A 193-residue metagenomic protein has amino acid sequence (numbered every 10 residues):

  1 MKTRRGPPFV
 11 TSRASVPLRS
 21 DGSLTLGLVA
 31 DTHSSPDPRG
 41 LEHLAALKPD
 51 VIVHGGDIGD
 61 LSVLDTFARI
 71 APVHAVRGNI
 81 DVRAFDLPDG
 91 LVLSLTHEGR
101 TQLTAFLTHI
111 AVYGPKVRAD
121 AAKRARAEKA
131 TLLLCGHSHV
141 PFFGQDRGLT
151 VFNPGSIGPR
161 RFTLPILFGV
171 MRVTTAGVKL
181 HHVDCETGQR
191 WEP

Functional and structural regions predicted by a protein language model:
M1-I70, D81-Q102, L164-L167, P193: N-terminal active-site segment of His-dependent metallophosphoesterases
S23-G27, A46-L47, S62-T66, H74-V76 (+4 more regions): N-terminal start-of-chain detector that recognizes signal peptides and the immediate post-cleavage beginning
L28-A30, V51-D57, V73-N79, F106-H109 (+2 more regions): Active-site neighborhood of phospho(di)ester-bond hydrolases with catalytic His/Asp-centered motifs
D31, L95, I110, P154-S156 (+2 more regions): Active-site donor-binding loop signature of nucleotide-sugar glycosyltransferases
S35, V82, G114, R160 (+1 more regions): Flexible, glycine-rich phosphate/dinucleotide-binding loops and adjacent beta-alpha linkers at cofactor/substrate
P72-K123, A127: Helix-adjacent hinge/juxtasegments
H74, Y113-G177, H181: Conserved beta-sheet core of the metallophosphoesterase superfamily
L180-E192: Short, solvent-exposed aromatic-acidic interface loops
